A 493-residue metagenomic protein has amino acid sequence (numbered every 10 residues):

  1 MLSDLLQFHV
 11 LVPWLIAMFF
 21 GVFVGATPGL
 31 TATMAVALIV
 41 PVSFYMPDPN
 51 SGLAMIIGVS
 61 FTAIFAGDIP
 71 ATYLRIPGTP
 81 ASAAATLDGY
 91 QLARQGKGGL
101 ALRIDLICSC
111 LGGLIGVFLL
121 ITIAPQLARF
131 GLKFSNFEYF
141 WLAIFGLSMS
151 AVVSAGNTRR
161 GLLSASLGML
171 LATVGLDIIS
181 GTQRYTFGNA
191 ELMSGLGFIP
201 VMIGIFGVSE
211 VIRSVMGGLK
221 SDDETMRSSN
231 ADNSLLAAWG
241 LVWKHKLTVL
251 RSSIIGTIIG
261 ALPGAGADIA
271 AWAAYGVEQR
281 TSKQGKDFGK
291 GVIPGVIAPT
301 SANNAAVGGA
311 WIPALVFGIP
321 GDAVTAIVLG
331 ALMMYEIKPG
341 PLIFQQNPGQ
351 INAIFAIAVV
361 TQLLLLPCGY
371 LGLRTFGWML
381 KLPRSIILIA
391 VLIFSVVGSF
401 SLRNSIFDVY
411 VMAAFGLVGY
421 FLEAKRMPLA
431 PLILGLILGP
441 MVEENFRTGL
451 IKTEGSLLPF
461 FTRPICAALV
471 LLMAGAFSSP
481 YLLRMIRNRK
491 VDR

Functional and structural regions predicted by a protein language model:
M1-N50, P125, L132, Q183-V292 (+3 more regions): Helix-loop-helix hairpins and the membrane-proximal interhelical loops of multi-pass alpha-helical transport proteins
M18-A32, A63-R75, S150-A155, I254-P263 (+3 more regions): Transmembrane alpha-helix interface/packing and boundary motifs in multi-pass membrane proteins, characterized by
V24-M34, T72-A83, I115-L119, I259-I269 (+4 more regions): Short helix-coil transition sites and intra-membrane helix breaks within transmembrane domains of multi-pass
A32-V42, A71-Q91, T122, A165-S166 (+6 more regions): Re-entrant/interfacial helical elements at transmembrane boundaries that shape and gate the permeation pathway
L38-Y73, R280-T300, A306: Active-site cofactor/substrate anionic-group-binding motifs, chiefly glycine- and Lys/Arg-rich phosphate-binding loops
P49-A54, Q91-C108, K283-G295, A323-A326 (+1 more regions): Membrane-interface alpha-helices at helix entry/exit sites of multi-pass transporters
S60-A71, G78-T79, V292-F317, G321 (+1 more regions): A structural-propensity feature for long, helix-poor, extended segments
I104-L219, M334-R487: Membrane-embedded alpha-helical modules
